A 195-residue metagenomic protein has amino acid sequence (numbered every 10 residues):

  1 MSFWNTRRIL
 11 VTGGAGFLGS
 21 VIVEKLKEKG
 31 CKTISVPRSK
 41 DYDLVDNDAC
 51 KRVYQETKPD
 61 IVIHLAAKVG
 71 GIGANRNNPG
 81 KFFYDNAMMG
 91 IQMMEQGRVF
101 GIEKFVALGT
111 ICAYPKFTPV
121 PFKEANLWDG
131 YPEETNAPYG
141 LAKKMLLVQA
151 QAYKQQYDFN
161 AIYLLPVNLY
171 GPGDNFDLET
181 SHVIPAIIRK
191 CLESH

Functional and structural regions predicted by a protein language model:
M1-R7: Flexible N-terminal pre-Rossmann segment of NAD(P)-dependent oxidoreductases
R8-K29: N-terminal Rossmann NAD(P)H-binding glycine-rich loop of SDR-like oxidoreductase domains
T12, P37, V62-K68, F105-I111 (+1 more regions): SDR active-site strand-loop-helix element
K27, K32-R52: Adenosine-cofactor binding site in Rossmann-like domains, unifying the SAM/SAH pocket of S-adenosylmethionine-dependent
N47-N86, Q96: NAD(P)H-binding glycine-rich loop region in Rossmannoid oxidoreductase-like domains and their noncatalytic homologs
I91-N136, I162: Conserved Rossmann-fold NAD(P)-dependent oxidoreductase catalytic core, especially the SDR/UDP-sugar
F117-N126, V148-H195: NAD(P)-dependent short-chain dehydrogenase/reductase
P138, A142-M145: Active-site helix of classical SDR
